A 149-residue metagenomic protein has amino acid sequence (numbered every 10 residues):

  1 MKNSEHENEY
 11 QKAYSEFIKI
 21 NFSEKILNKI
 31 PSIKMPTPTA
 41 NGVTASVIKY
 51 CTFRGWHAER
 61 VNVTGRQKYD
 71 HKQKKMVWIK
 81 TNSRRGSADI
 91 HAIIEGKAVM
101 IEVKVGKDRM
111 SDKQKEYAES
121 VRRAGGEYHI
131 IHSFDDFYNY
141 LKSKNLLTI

Functional and structural regions predicted by a protein language model:
M1-I149: Catalytic phosphate/metal-binding cores of nucleic-acid and nucleotide-processing enzymes, i.e., regions that mediate
